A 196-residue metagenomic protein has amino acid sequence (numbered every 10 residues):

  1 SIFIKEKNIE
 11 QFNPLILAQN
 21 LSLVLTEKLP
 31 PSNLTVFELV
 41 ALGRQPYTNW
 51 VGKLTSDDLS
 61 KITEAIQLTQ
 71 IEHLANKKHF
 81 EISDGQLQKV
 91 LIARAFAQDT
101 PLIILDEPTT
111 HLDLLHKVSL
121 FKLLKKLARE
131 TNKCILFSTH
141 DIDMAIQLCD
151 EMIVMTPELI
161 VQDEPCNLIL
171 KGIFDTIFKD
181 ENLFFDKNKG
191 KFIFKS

Functional and structural regions predicted by a protein language model:
S1-K7, L17: Conserved ABC transporter NBD signature motif
A41, S56-L74: Conserved ABC ATPase "signature" region
K78-I82, Q86: Conserved ABC ATPase signature
I92, L120: Hydrophobic anchor residue at the start of the ABC signature
I103-D106: Catalytic Walker B motif of ABC-type/P-loop ATPase nucleotide-binding domains
T139-H140: H-loop/switch region of ABC-family ATPase nucleotide-binding domains
F178-S196: ABC ATPase nucleotide-binding domains
